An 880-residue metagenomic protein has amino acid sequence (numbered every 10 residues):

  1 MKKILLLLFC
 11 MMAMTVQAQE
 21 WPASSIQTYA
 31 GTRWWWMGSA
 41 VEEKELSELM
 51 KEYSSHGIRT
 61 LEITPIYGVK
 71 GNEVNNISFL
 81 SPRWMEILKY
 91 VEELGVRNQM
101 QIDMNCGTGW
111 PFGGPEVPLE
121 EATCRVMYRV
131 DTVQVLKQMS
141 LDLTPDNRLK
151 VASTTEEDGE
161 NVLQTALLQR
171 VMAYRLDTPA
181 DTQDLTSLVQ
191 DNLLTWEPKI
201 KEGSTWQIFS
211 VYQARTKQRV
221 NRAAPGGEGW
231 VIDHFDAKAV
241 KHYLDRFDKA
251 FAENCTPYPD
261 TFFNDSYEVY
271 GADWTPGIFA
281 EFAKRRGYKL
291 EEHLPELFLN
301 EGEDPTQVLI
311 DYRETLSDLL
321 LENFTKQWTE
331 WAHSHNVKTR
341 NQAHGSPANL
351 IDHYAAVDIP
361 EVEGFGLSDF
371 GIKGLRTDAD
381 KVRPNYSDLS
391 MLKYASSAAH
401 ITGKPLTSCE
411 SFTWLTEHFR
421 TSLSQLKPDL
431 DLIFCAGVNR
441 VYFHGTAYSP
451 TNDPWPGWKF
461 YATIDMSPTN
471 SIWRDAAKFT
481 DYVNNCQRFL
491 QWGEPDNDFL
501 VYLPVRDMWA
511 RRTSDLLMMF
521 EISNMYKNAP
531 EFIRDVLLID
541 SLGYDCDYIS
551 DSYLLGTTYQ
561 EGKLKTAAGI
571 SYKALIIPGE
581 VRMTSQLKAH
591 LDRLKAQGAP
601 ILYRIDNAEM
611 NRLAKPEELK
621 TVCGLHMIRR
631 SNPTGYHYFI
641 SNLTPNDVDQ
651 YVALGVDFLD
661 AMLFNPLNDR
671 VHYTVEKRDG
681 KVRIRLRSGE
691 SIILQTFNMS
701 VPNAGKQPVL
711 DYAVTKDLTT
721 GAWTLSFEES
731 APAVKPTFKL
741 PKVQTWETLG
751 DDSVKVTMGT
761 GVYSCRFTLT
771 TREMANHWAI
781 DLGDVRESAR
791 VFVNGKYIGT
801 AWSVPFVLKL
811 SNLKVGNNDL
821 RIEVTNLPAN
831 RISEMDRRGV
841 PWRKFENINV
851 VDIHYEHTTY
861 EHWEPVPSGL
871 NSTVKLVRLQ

Functional and structural regions predicted by a protein language model:
M1-E20: Bacterial Sec-dependent N-terminal signal peptides
Q19-T60: Mature N-terminal segment immediately following signal peptide/propeptide cleavage in secreted/periplasmic
A30-G31, E42, S47, T60 (+10 more regions): Carbohydrate-binding surfaces of carbohydrate-active enzymes
I66-S187, I200, I208-Y212, V220-N221 (+1 more regions): Acidic/aromatic-lined carbohydrate-recognition and catalytic surfaces of CAZymes acting on diverse glycans
F112-L119, V130-L141, P145-D181, N607-N611 (+2 more regions): An acidic-aromatic loop/edge-strand motif
E160-T165, Q169-A252, R678-D711, N817: Extended acidic/polar, glycine-enriched regions that form or flank non-catalytic beta-rich accessory modules
A173, L564, K620-T621, A789-G795: Short aromatic-centered micro-motifs
A653, F767-N794, A801, L820-V824: Aromatic-lined ligand-binding clefts that engage carbohydrates, nucleic acids, or primary amines
